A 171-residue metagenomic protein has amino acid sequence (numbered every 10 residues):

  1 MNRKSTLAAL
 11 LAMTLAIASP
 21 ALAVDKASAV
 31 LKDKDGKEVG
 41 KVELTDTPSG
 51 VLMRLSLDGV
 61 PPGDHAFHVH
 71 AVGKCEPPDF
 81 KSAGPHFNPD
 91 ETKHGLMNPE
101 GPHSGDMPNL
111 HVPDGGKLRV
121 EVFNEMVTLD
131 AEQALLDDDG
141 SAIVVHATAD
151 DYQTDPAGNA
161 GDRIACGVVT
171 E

Functional and structural regions predicted by a protein language model:
M1-A9: Bacterial N-terminal signal peptides that target proteins for export
A8, A16-S19: Serine/threonine-rich, low-complexity intrinsically disordered segments
M13, P20-E171: N-terminal leader/targeting pre-sequences
